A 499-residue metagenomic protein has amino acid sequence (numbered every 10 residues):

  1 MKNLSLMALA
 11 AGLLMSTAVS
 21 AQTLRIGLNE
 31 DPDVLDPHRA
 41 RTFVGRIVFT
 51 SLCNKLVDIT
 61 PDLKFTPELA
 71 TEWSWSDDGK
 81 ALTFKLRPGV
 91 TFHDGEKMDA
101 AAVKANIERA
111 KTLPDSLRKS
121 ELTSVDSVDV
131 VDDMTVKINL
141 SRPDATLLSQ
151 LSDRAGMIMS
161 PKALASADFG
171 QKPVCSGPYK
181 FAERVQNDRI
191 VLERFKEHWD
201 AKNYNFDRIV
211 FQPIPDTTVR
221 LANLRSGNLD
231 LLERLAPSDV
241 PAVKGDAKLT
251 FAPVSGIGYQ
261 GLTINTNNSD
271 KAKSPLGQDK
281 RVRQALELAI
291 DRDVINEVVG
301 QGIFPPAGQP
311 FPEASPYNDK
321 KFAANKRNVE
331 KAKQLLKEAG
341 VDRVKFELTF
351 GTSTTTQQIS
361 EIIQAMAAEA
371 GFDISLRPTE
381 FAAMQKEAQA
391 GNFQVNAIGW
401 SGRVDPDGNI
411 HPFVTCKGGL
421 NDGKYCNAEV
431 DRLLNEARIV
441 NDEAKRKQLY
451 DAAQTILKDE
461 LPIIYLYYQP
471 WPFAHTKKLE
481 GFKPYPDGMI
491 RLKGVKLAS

Functional and structural regions predicted by a protein language model:
G27-D77, A105-E108, V174-C175, M489: N-terminal lobe/hinge region of extracytoplasmic solute-binding protein
T71-D115, V131, K137, N223 (+1 more regions): Aromatic- and charge-enriched surface segment that lines or borders ligand/interaction sites
K85, K119-K162: Surface-exposed binding/hinge segments that line and control ligand-binding clefts or catalytic entry sites
D99-N106, D133-N139, G177-P178, N205-R208 (+4 more regions): Alpha-helical secondary-structure segments
L151-Y204, R208, V329-E330, Q334 (+1 more regions): Gly/Pro-rich hinge or "lid" segments in bacterial periplasmic/extracellular proteins
V185, R194, I257-Q260, A289-Y317 (+2 more regions): Detector for C-terminal structural segments
E197-A242, Q364-A365, D373-S375: Ligand-site clamp/hinge motif
K271, P305-E338, T355-T356: Structural transition elements
